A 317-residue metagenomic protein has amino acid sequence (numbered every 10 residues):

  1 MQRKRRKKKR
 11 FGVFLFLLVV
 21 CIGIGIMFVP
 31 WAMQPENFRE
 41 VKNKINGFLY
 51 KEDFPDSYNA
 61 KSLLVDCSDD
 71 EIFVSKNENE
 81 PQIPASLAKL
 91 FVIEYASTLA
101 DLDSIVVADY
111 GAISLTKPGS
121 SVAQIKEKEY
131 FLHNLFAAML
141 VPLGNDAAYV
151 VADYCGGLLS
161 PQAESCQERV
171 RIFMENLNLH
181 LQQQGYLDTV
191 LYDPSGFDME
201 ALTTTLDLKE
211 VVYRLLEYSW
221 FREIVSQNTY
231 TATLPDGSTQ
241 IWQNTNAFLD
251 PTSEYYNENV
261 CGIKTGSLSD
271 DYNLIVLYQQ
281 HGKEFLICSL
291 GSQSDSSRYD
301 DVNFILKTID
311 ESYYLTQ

Functional and structural regions predicted by a protein language model:
M1-G12: N-terminal Lys/Arg-rich, disordered targeting/topogenic segments
R10-V13, F28-N37: N-terminal membrane-anchoring alpha-helices
F14-F28: Hydrophobic membrane-insertion alpha-helices, especially the h-region of bacterial N-terminal signal peptides
A32-L206, L215-L216: Active-site-adjacent loops and short helices of periplasmic peptidoglycan-processing enzymes
N37-S62, G156-Q317: Penicillin-recognizing serine hydrolase domain
